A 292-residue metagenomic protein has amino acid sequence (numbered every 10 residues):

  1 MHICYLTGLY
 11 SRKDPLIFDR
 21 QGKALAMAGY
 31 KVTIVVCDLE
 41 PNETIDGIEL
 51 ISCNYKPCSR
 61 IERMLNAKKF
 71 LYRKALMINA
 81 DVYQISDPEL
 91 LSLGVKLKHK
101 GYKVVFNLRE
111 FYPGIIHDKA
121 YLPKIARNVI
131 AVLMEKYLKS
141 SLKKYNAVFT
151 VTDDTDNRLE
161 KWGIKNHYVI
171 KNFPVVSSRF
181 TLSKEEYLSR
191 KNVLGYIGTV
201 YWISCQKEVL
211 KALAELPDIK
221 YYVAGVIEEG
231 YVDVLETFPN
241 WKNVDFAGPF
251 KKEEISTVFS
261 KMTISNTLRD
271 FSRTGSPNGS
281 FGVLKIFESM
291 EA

Functional and structural regions predicted by a protein language model:
C4, F149, E186-S204, V209-A214 (+1 more regions): Conserved donor-binding/catalytic core segment of Leloir-type glycosyltransferases
G8, S52-Y55, V105-K136, S189-R190 (+1 more regions): Acceptor-binding helix/loop patch of EC 2.4 sugar-transfer enzymes, predominantly nucleotide-sugar-dependent
K23, K68-L76, K96-K100, F106 (+2 more regions): Membrane-proximal helix-turn-helix segments that form the acceptor-binding/catalytic region of lipid-linked
L39-E40, I197, K220-D233: Glycosyltransferase donor-sugar binding loop
A131-H167, P174-V176: A short, active-site helix/loop in glycosyltransferases that binds the activated sugar's phosphate group
E160-K161, Y168-V169, F173-K191, W202-C205 (+1 more regions): Acidic anion/phosphate-binding donor-loop and adjacent secondary structure in glycosyltransferase catalytic cores
S204, E253-M290: Nucleotide-sugar-dependent
V232-F259, I264: Nucleotide-activated donor-binding/catalytic signature segment of Leloir-type glycosyltransferases, i.e., the conserved
